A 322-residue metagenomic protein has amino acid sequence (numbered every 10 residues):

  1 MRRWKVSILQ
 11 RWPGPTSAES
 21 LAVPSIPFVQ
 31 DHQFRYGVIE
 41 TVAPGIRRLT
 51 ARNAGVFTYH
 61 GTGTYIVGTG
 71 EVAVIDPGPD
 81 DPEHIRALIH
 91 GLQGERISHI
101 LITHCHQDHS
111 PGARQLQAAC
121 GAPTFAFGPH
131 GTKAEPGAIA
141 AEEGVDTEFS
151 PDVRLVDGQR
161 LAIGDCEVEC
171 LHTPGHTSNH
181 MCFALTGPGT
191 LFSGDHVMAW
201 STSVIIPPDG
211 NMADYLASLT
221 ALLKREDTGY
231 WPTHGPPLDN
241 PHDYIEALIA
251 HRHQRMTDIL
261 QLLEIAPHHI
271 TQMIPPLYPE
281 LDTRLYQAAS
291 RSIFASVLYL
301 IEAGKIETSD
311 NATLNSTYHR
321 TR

Functional and structural regions predicted by a protein language model:
V6, A18-E19: Acidic, Ala/Val/Gly-enriched low-complexity intrinsically disordered segments
H32-Q33, G37-E95, C182-G194, A199: Conserved beta-strand hairpin/beta-sheet module of binuclear metal-dependent hydrolase folds, prominently
G45, L88, H234, I259 (+1 more regions): Residue-level signal for inorganic ion chemistry
H60, P79-E167, G189, A199 (+1 more regions): Active-site HxH/HxHxD metal-binding segment of metal-dependent hydrolases
V72-V74, P79-D81, A138-D152, R160 (+1 more regions): Metallo-beta-lactamase
T103-H109, H176, H234, S296: Histidine-centered divalent metal-coordination motifs
Q261-R322: C-terminal regulatory/interaction regions
